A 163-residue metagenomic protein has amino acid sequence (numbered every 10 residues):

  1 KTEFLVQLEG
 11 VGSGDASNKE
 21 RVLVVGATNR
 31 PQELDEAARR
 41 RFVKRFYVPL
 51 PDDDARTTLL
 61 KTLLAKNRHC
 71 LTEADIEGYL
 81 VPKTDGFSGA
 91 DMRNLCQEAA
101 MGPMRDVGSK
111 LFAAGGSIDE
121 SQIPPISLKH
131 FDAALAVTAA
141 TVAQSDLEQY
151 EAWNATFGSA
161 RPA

Functional and structural regions predicted by a protein language model:
K1-K83, F87, A99: Walker A/P-loop NTP-binding motif of AAA+ ATPase domains
V81-C96, M104-A163: C-terminal engagement/docking regions of AAA+ P-loop ATPases
